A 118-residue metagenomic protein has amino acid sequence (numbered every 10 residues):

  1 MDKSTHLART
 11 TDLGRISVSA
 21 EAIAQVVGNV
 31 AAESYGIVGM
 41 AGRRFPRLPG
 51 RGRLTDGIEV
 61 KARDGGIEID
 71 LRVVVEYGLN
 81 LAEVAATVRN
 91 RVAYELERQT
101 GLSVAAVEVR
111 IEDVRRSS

Functional and structural regions predicted by a protein language model:
M1-L81, A86, L102-S118: Contiguous, often N-terminal, cationic amphipathic patches that form binding interfaces
